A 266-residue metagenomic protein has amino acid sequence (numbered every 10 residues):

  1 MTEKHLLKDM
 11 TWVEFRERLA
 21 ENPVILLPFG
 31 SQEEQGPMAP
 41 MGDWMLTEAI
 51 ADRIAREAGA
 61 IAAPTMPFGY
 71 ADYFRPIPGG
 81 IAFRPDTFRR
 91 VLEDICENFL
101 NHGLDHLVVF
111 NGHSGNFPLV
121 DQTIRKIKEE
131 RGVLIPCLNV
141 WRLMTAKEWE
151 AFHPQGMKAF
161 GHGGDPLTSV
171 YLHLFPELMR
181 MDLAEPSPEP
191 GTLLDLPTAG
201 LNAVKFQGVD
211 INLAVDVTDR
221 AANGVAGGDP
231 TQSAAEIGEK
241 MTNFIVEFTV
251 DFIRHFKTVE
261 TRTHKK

Functional and structural regions predicted by a protein language model:
M1-H106, S114-K266: Extended, histidine- and acidic-residue-enriched regions that form the cofactor-binding/catalytic faces
